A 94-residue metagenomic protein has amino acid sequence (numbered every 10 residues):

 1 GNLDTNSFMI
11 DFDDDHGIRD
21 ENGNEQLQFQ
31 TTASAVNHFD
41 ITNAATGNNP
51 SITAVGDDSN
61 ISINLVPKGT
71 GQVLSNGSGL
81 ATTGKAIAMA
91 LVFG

Functional and structural regions predicted by a protein language model:
G1-N49, T70-G94: Glycine-rich, low-complexity segments
D40, T53, N64-V66: Generic structural detector for well-ordered beta-strands
N48-D58: Surface-exposed ligand/attachment interfaces on beta-rich extracellular proteins
I61-G71: Extracellular/lumenal glycan-associated surfaces
